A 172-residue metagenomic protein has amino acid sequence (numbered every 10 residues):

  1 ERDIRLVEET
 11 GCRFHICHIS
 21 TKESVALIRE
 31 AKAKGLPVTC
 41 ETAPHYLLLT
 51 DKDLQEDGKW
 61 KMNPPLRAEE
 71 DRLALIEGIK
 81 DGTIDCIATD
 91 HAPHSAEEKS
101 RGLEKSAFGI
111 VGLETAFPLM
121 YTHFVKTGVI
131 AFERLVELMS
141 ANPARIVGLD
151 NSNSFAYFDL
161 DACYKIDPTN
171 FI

Functional and structural regions predicted by a protein language model:
E1, L6-G11, K59, K80 (+3 more regions): His/Asp/Glu-enriched, well-ordered alpha-helical/loop segment that forms or immediately abuts the divalent-metal
E1-I87: Histidine/acidic residue-rich metal-binding segments in metalloenzymes
